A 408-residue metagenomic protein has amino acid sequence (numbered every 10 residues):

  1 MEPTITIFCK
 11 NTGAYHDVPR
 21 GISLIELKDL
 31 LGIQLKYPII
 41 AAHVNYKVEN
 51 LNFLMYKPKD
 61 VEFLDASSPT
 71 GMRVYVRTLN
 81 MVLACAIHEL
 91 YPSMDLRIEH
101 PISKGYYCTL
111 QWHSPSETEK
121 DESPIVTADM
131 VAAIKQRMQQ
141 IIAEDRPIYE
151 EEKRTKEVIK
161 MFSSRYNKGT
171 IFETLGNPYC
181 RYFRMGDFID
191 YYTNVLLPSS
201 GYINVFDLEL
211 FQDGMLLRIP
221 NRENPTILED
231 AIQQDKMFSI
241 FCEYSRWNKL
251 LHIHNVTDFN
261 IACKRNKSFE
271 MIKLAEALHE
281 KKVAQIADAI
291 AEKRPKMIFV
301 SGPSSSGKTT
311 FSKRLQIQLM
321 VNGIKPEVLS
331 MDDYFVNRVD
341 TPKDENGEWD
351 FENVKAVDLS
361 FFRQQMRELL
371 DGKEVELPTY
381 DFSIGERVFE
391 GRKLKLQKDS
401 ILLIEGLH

Functional and structural regions predicted by a protein language model:
M1-N80, A84-C85, Y91-I102, H113 (+2 more regions): Ubiquitin-like/PB1-type beta-grasp interaction modules and other compact soluble beta-rich domains
F53-M72, D95-P101, Y107-I286, I290-K293: Auxiliary tRNA-acceptor-end handling modules of aminoacyl-tRNA synthetases
I298-V300: Hydrophobic anchor at the beta1->P-loop junction of P-loop NTPases
S305: Walker A (P-loop) phosphate-binding loop of P-loop NTPases
K308: Conserved lysine of the Walker
F311, L315: Hydrophobic positions on the alpha1 helix immediately C-terminal to the Walker A/P-loop
I317-E327: Post-Walker A helix-loop "phosphate-sensing" segment adjacent to the P-loop in P-loop NTPases
E327, V336, D340-S383: Conserved nucleotide-sensing/catalytic segment adjacent to the nucleotide-binding pocket in NTP-handling enzymes
